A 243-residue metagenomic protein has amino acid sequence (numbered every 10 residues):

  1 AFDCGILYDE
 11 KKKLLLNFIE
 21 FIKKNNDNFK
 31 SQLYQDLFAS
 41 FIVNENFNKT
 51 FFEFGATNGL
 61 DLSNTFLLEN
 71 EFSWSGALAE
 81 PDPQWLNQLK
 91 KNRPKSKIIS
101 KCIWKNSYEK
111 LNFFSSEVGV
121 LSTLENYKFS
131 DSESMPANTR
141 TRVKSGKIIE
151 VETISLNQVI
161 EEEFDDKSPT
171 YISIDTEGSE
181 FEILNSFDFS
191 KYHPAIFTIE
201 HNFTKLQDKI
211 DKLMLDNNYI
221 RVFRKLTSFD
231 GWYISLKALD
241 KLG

Functional and structural regions predicted by a protein language model:
A1-G243: Phosphate/nucleotide-binding beta-alpha loop and adjacent structural elements of enzyme active sites
